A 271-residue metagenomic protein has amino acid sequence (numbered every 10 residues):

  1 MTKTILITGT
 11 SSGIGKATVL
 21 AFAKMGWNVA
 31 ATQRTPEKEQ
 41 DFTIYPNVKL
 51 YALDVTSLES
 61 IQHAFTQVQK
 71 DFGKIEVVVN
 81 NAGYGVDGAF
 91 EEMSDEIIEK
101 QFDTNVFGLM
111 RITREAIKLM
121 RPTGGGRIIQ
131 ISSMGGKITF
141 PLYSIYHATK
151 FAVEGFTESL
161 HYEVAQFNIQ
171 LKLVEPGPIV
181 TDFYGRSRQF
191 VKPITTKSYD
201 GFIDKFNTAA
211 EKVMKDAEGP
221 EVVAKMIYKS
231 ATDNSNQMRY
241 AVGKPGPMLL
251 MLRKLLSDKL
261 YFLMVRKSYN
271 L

Functional and structural regions predicted by a protein language model:
S11-S12: Conserved glycine-rich cofactor-binding loop
L53-H63, D95: The beta1-alpha1 cofactor-binding region of Rossmann-like NAD(H)/NADP(H)-dependent oxidoreductases
Q67-N80, V86: A glycine-rich helix->loop->beta "capping" turn within Rossmann-like NAD(P)(H)-dependent oxidoreductase domains
A89-F90, I97-E99: Substrate-binding pocket helix/loop in short-chain dehydrogenase/reductase
T113, T149: Active-site helix of classical SDR
S133: Residue(s) in the substrate-gating loop at a strand-loop-helix junction that position the organic substrate next
A165-M214: C-terminal beta-strand-loop-alpha-helix "lid" module of Rossmann-like NAD(P)-dependent dehydrogenases
